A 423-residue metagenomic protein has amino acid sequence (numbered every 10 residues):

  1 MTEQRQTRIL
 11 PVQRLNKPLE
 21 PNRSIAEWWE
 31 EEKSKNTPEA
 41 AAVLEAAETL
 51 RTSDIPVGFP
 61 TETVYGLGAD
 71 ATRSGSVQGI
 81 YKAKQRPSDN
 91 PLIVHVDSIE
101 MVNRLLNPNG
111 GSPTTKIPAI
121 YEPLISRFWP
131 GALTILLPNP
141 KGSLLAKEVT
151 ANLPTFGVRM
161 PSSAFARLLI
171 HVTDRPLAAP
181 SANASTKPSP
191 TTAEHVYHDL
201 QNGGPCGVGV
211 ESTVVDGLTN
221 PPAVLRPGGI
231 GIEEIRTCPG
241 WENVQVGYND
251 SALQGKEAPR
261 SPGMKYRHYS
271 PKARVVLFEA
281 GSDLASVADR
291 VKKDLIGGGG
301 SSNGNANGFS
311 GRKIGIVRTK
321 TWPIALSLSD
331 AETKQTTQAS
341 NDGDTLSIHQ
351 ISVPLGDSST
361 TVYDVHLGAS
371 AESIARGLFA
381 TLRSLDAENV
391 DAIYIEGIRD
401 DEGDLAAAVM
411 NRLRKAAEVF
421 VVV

Functional and structural regions predicted by a protein language model:
M1-V423: Active-site-adjacent structural elements in enzyme catalytic cores
